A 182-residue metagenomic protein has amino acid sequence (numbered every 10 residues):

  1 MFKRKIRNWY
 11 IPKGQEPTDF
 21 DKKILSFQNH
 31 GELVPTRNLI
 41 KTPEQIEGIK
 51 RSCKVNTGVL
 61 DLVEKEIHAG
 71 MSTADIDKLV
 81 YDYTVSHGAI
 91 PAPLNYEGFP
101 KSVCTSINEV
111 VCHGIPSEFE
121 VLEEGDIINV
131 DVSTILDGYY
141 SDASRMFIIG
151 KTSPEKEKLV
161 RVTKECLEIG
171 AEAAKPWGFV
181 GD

Functional and structural regions predicted by a protein language model:
M1-D182: Active-site neighborhoods and metal-handling regions in enzymes and metal-associated proteins
